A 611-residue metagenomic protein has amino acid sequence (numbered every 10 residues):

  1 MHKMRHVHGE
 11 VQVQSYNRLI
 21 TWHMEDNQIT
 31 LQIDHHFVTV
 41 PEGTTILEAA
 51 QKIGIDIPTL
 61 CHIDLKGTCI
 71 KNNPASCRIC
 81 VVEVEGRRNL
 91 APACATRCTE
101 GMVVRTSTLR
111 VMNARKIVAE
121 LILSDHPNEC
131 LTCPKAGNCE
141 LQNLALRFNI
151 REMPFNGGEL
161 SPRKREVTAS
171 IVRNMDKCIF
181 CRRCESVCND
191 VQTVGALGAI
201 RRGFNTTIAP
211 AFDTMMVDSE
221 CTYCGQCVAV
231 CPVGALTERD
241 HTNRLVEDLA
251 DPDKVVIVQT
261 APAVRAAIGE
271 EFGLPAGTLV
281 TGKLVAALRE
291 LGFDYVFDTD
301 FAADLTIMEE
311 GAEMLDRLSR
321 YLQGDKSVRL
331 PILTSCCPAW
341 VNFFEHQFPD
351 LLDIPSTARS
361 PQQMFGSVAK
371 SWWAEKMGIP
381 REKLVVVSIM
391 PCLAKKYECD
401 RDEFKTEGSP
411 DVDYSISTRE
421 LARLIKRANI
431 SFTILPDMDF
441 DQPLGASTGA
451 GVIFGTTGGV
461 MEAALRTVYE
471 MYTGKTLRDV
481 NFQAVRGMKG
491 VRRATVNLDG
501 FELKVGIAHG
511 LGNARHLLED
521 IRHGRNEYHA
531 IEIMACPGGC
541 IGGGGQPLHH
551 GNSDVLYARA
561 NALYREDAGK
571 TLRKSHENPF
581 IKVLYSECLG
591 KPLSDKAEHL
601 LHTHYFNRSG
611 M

Functional and structural regions predicted by a protein language model:
H2, Y16-N17, H23: Intrinsic-disorder-associated, low-complexity terminal segments enriched in Asp/Asn/His/Tyr and depleted of Lys/Arg
K3, V7-G9: Short hydrophobic alpha-helical segments enriched in small aliphatic residues
E10-Y16: N-terminal polybasic/positive-inside topogenic patches
E25-H36: Eukaryote-biased recognition of intrinsically disordered, low-complexity regulatory segments
I29, G43-V103, S107-V111, R239-M611: Iron-sulfur-associated redox domains of electron-transfer enzymes in respiratory and anaerobic energy metabolism
H36-T44: Short, contiguous acidic and Ser/Thr-rich linear segments
R78-Y223, A229, L236-D251, V255: Fe-S ferredoxin-like electron-transfer domains and their immediately adjacent linker/connector regions across
Q192, C231, W373-M377: Structural motif corresponding to the C-terminal cap of alpha-helices
